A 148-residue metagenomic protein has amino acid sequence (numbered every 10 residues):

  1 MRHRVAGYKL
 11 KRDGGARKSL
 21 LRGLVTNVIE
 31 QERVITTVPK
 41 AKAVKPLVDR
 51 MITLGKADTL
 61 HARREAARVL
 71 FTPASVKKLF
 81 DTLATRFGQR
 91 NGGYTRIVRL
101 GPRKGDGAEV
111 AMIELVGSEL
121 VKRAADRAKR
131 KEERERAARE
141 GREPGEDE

Functional and structural regions predicted by a protein language model:
M1-S19, G23-E148: Structured, basic alpha/beta domains of bacterial-type, RNA-associated proteins
